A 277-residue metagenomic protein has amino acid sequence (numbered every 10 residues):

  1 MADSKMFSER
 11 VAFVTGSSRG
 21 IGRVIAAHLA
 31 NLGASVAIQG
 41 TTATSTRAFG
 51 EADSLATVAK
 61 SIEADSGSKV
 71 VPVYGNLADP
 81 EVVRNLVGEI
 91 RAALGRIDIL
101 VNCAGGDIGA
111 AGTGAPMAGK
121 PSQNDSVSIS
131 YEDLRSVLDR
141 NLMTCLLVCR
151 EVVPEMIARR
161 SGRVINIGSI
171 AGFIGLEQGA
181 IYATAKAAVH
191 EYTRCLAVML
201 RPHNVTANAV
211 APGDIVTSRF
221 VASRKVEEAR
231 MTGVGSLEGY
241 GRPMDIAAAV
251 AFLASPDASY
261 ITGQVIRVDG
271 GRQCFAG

Functional and structural regions predicted by a protein language model:
M1-L94, G106-S128, E132-D133, A222: Short-chain dehydrogenase/reductase
A2-S4, I174, E238, A251 (+1 more regions): Short C-terminal tail/terminal secondary-structure segment of NAD(P)H-dependent dehydrogenase/reductase domains
G119-L146, S161, I165, V189 (+1 more regions): Catalytic Tyr-X3-Lys loop
C149, A185, T193: Active-site helix of classical SDR
P154, V198-M199, S259: Alpha-helical segment proximal to the catalytic Tyr-Lys
S169: Residue(s) in the substrate-gating loop at a strand-loop-helix junction that position the organic substrate next
R201, T206, I261-G263: Short, small/polar-rich loop/turn modules that mediate ligand/substrate recognition or access, typified
G235-I246, D257: A conserved structural motif in NAD(P)-dependent oxidoreductases
